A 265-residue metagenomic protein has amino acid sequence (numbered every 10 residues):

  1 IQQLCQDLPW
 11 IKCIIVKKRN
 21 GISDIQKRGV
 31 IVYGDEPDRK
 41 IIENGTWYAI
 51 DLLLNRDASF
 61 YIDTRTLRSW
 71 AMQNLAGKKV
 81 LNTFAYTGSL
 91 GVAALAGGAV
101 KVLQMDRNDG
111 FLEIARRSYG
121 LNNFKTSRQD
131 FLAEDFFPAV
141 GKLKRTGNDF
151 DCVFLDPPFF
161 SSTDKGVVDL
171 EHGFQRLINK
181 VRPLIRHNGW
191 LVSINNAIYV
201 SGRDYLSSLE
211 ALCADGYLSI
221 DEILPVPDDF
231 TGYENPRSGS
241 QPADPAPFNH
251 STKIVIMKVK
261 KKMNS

Functional and structural regions predicted by a protein language model:
I1-Y61, S69: Non-catalytic substrate-recognition/targeting regions of SAM-dependent transferases
I62-K78: Conserved alpha-helix/loop element of class I SAM-dependent methyltransferases that forms part of the SAM/SAH-binding
G77-Y86: Conserved class I S-adenosyl-L-methionine
T87-V100: Conserved SAM-binding loop of SAM-dependent methyltransferases across substrates and taxa, primarily the Class I
K101-D106: Conserved SAM-binding motif I beta-strand of class I
N108-F154: S-adenosyl-L-methionine
D135-A214: S-adenosylmethionine
W190-S265: C-terminal catalytic and target-recognition region of SAM-dependent MTase-like enzymes, primarily methyltransferases
